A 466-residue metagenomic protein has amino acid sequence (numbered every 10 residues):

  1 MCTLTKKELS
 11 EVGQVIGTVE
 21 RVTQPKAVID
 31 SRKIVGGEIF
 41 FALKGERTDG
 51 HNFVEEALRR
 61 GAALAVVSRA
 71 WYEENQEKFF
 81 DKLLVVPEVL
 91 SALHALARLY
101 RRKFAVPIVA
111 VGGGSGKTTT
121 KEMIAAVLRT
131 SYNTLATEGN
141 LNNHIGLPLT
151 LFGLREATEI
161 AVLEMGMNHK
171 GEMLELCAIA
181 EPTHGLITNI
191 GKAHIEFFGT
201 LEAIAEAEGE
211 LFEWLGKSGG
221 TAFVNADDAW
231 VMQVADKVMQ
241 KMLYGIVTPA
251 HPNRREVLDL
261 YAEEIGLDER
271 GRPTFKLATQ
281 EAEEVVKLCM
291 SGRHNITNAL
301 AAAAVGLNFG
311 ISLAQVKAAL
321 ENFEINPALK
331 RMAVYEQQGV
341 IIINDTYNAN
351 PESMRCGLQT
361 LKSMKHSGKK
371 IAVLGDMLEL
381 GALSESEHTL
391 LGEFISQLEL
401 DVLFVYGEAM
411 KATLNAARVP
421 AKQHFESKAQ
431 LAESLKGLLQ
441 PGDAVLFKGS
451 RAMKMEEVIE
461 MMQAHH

Functional and structural regions predicted by a protein language model:
M1-A95, L99, S291, M364-K365 (+4 more regions): N-terminal leader/targeting and accessory segments in enzymes
S31-A42, T134, I145, L149-A161 (+1 more regions): Mobile, glycine- and charge-enriched loop segments and immediately flanking short secondary-structure elements within
E38, A57, L96, V111 (+12 more regions): Residue-level signal for inorganic ion chemistry
G45-T48, I325-A328, T346-P420: Active-site beta-alpha connecting loops in nucleotide-dependent enzymes
W71-E77, L186-I341, S367-G368, E393-S396 (+2 more regions): Acidic, Mg2+-coordinating active-site environments of NTP-dependent enzymes
L90-A226, W230-M239, G306, E433 (+2 more regions): Phosphate-binding loop of NTP-binding sites
V111, L329-M332, A452-V458: ATP-dependent carboxylate/acyl-activation modules
L435-Q463: A glycine-rich beta-strand to alpha-helix segment that forms a phosphate/ribose-binding loop at ligand/cofactor sites
